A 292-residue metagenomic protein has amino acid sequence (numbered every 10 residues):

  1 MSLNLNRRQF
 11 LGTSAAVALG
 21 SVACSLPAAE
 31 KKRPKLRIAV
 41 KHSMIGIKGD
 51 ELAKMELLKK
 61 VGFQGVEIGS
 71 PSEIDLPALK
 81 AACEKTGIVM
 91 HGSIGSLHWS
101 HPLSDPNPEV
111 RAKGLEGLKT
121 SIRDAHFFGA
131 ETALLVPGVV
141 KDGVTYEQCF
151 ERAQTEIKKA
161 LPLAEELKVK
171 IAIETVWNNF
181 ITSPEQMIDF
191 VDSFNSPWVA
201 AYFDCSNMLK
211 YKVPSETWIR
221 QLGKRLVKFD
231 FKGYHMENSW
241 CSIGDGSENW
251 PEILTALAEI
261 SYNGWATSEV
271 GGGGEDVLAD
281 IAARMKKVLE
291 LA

Functional and structural regions predicted by a protein language model:
S2-A39, M44, K48-K59, A130 (+2 more regions): Histidine-acidic metal/acid-base catalytic patches
Q9, S14-C24, E30-R33, S104-A201 (+1 more regions): Active-site acidic/histidine proton-transfer and metal-coordination neighborhood in alpha/beta enzyme cores
M44-G46, S72, S96-W99, V139-K141 (+4 more regions): Active-site-proximal loop/turn and secondary-structure-junction residues that shape catalytic pockets, frequently
L52-S72: Catalytic domains of carbohydrate-active enzymes, especially glycoside hydrolases
G65-G69, I171-T175, F203-D204, T267-E269: Short catalytic-loop micro-motif centered on adjacent basic/acidic residues
I68-E84, P137-K141: Glycine-rich, proline-tolerant flexible connector loops at the mouths of alpha/beta enzymes
